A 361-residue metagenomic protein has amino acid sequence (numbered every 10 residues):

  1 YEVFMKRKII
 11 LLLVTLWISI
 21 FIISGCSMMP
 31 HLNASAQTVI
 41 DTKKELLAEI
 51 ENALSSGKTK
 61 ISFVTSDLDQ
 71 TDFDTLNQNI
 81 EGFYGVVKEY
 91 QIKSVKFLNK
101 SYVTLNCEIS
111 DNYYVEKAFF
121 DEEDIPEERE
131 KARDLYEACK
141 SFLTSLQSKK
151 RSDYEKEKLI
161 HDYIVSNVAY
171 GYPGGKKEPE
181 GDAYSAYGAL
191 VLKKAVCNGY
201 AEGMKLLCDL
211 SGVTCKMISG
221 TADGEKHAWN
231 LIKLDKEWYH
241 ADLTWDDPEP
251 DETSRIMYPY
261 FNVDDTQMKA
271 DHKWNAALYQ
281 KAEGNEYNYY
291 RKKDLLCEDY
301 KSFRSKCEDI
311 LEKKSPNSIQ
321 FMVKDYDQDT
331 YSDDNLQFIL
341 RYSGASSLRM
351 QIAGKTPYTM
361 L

Functional and structural regions predicted by a protein language model:
Y1-F4: Short, Lys/Arg-enriched N-terminal segments with co-localized hydrophobic residues within the first ~10-30 amino acids
R7-M29: Sec-dependent N-terminal signal peptides of Gram-positive bacterial secreted proteins and lipoproteins
S27-Y154, K158, S166, Q267-L361: N-terminal accessory/pre-domain segments preceding catalytic cores
E49-I50, E130, V191-A195, S219: Alpha-helix capping and helix-loop boundary segments enriched in small/acidic/polar residues
T144-S148, D162-Y170, K205, D209 (+1 more regions): Sec-exported extracytoplasmic/periplasmic mature domains
Y154, K158-S166, L190, N198 (+1 more regions): Predominantly the structural core of cysteine protease catalytic domains
N167-V196, D209-L210: Short, conserved helix/loop micro-motifs enriched in His/Cys and acidic residues
G199-T266: Hydrophobic/aromatic-rich core segments of domains that either
